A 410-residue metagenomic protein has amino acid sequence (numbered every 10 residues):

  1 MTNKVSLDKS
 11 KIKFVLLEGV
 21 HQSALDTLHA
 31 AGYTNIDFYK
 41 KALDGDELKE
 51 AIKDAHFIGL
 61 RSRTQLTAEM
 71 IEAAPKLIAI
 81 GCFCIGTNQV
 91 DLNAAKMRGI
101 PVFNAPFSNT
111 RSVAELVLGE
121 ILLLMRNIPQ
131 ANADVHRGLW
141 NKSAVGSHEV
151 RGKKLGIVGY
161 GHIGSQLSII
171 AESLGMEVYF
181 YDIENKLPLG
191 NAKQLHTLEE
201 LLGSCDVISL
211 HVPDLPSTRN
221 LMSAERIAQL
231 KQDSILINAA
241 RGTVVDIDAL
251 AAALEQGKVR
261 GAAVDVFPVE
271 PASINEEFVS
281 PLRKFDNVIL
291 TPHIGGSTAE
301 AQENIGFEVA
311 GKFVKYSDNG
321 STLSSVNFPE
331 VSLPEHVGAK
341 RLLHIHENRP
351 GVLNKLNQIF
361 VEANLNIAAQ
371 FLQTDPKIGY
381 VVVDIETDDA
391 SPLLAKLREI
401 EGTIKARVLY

Functional and structural regions predicted by a protein language model:
M1-F103, L201-G203, S223-E225, Q229 (+2 more regions): An N-terminal-biased, well-structured beta-alpha scaffold segment characteristic of Rossmann-like dinucleotide-binding
F14-L16, I157, H344: Hydrophobic Val/Ile/Leu positions in short beta-strands of Rossmann-like dinucleotide-binding domains
E50, H56-F57, I78-A79, V207 (+3 more regions): Short, Asp-centered acidic motifs that coordinate Mg2+ and/or phosphate in catalytic or ligand-binding sites
L66-I71, I183-V279, S297: Rossmann-like adenosine-cofactor binding region
R98-K154, Q166-S173, S321-V326: Phosphate-binding beta-alpha-beta segment of Rossmann-like dinucleotide-binding domains, i.e., the NAD(P)
V102, D233-L236, A240-E335, Y380 (+2 more regions): Rossmann-like dinucleotide-binding domain for NAD(H)/NADP(H)
Y160-G161: Glycine-rich Rossmann-fold phosphate-binding loop(s) that bind the pyrophosphate of adenine dinucleotide cofactors
L323-Y410: A conserved regulatory-domain signal marking ACT and ACT-like small-molecule sensing domains and adjacent regulatory
